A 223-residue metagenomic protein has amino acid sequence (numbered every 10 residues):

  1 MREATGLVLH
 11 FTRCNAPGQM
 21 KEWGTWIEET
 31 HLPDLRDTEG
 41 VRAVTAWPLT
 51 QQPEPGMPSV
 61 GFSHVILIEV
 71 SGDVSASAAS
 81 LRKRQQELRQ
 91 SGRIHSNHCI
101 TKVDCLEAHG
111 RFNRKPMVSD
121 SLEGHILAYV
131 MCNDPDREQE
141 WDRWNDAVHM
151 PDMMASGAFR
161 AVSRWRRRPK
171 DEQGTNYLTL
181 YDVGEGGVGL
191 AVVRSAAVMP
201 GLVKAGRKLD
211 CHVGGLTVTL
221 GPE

Functional and structural regions predicted by a protein language model:
M1-E223: Macromolecular interaction modules
